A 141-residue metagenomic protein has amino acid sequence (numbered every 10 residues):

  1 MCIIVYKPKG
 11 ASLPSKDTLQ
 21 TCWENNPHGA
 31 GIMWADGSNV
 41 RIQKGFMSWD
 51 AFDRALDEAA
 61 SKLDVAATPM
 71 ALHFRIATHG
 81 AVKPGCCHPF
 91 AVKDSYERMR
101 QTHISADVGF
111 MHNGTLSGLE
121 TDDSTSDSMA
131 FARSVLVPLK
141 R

Functional and structural regions predicted by a protein language model:
M1-A59, A67-M70: Extreme N-terminus nucleophile/cap motif
I32, A71, G114, F131: A residue-level signal for conserved active-site and pocket-lining positions in enzyme catalytic cores
I42, G80-V82, L119-T121: Short helix/loop capping segments that flank catalytic or ligand/cofactor-binding pockets
T68, L72-F74, T78: Regulatory input/activation interfaces that engage signals or partners
H73, H88-P89, H112: Histidine-centered active-site/metal-ligand motif
G80-D107: Acidic loop->beta-strand submotif enriched in PP2C/PPM serine/threonine phosphatases
A106-T121: Conserved beta-strand-loop-short alpha-helix elements that form and flank the Mn2+/Mg2+-coordinating active site
S117-R141: Short histidine
